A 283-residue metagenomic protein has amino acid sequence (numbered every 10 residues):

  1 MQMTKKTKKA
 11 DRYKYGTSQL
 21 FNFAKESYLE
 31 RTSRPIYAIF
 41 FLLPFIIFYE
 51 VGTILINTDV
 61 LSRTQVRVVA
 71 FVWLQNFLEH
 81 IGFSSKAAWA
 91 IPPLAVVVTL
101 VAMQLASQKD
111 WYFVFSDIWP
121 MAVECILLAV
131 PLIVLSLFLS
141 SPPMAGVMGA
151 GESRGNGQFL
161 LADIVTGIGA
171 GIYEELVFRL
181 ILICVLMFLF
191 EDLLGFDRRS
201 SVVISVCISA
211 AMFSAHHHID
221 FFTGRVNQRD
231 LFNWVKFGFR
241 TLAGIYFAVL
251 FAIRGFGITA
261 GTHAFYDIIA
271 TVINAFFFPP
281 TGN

Functional and structural regions predicted by a protein language model:
M1-A38, R63-V72: N-terminal juxtamembrane cytosolic/stromal segments of multi-pass membrane proteins
E26-R34, L42, L78-K86, K109-V134: Interfacial transmembrane-helix boundary/kink motif in multi-pass membrane proteins
A38, L42-I46, E50, W89-V97 (+8 more regions): Alpha-helical transmembrane spans of integral membrane proteins, capturing the lipid-embedded, hydrophobic core of TM
L42-V66, S136-S141: Alpha-helical transmembrane segments of multi-pass membrane proteins
I56-S84, A90-M121: Membrane-helix interface linkers and caps
D59-F77, V147-G155, F277, G282-N283: Membrane-interfacial helical/loop segments at transmembrane boundaries in membrane proteins
L105-A170, M187-F196: Juxtamembrane helix-loop-helix connectors linking adjacent transmembrane helices in multi-pass membrane enzymes
L160-N283: Transmembrane helix-loop-helix hairpins at the membrane interface of multi-pass integral membrane proteins
